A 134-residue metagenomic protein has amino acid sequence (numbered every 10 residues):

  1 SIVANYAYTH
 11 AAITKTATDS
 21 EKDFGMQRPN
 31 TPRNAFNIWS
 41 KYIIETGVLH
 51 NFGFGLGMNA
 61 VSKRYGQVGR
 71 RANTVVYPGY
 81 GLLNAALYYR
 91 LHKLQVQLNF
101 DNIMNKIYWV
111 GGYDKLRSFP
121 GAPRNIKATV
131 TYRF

Functional and structural regions predicted by a protein language model:
S1-V68, T129-R133: Gram-negative outer-membrane beta-barrel transporters
N5, N34-N37, N73, N84 (+1 more regions): Asparagine-centered polar/low-complexity signal
T18-M26, R70-V75, Y113-P120: Flexible, surface-exposed loop regions and adjacent strand-edge segments of Gram-negative outer-membrane beta-barrel
P32-F36, G79-L83, A122-I126: Residues that define the transmembrane beta-barrel architecture of outer-membrane proteins
N59-G69, Y88-F134: C-terminal beta-signal and adjacent terminal beta-strands/loops of Gram-negative outer-membrane beta-barrel proteins
V61, A72-L82: Outer-membrane beta-barrel transmembrane domain signature
V76-Y80, L87, F119: Short amphipathic alpha-helix initiation/capping segments at coil-to-helix junctions
